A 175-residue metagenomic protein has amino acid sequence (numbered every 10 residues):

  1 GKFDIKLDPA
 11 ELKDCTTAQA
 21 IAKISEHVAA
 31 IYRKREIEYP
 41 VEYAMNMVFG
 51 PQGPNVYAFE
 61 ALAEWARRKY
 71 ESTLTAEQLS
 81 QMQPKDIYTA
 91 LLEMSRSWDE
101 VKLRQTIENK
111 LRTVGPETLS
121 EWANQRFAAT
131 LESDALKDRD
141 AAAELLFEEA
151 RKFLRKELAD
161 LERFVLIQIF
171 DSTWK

Functional and structural regions predicted by a protein language model:
G1-K175: Extended, charged helical/alpha-beta scaffold domains that provide interaction surfaces
